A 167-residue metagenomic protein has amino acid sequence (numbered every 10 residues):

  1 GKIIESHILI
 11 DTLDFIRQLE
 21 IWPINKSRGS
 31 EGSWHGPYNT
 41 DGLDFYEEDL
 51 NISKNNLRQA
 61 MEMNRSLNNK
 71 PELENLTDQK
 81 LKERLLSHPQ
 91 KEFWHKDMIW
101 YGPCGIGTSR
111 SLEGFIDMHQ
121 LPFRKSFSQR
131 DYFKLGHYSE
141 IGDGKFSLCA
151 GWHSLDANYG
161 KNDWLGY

Functional and structural regions predicted by a protein language model:
K2-Y167: C-terminal and inter-domain tail/linker signature
